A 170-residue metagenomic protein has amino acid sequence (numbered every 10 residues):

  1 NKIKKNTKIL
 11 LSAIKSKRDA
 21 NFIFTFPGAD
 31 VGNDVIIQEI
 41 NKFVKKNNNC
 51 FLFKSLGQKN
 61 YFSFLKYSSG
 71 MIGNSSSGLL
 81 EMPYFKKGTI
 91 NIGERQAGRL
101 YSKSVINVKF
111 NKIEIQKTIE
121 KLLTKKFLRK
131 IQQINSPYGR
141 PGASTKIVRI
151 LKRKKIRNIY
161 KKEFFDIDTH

Functional and structural regions predicted by a protein language model:
N1-H170: Nucleotide-activated sugar donor-binding and catalytic core shared by glycosyltransferases and related lipid-linked
